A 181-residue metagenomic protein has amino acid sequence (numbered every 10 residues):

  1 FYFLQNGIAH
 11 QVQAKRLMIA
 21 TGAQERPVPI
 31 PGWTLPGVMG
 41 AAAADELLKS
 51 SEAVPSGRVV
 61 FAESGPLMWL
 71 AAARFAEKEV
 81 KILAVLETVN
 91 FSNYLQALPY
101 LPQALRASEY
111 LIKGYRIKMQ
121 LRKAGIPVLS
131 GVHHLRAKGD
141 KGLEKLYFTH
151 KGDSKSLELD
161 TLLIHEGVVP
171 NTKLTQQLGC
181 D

Functional and structural regions predicted by a protein language model:
F1-D181: Residues forming the flavin
